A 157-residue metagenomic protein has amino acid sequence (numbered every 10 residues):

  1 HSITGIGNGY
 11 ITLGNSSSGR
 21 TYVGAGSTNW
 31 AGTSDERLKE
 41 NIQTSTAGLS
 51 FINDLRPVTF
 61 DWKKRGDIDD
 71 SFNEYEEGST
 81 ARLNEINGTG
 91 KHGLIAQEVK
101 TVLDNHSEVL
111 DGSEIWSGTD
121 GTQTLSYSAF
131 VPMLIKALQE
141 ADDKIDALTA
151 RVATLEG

Functional and structural regions predicted by a protein language model:
H1-A47: Small/polar residue-rich beta-strand/coil "junction" motifs that cap repeat-based extracellular fibers
A31-G157: Intramolecular chaperone/auto-protease modules of tailspike-like proteins
